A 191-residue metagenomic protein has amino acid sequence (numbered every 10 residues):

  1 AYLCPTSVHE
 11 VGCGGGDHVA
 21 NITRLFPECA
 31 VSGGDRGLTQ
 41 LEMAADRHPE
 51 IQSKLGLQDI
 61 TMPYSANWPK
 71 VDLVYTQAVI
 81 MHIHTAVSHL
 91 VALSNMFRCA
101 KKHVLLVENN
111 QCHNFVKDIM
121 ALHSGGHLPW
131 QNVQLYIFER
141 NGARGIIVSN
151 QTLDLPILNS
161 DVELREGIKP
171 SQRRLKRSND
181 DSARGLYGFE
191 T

Functional and structural regions predicted by a protein language model:
A1-N67, A86-V91, N95, L105-T191: Class I (Rossmann-like) S-adenosyl-L-methionine-dependent methyltransferase catalytic domain, capturing the SAM-binding
T6, D72, K102: Conserved acidic residues
Y75: A conserved beta-strand element that flanks and buttresses the S-adenosyl-L-methionine
A78-H82: Short catalytic micro-motifs in class I SAM-dependent methyltransferases
I83-H84, A100-K101: Helix-to-beta-strand junctions that scaffold the AdoMet/dcAdoMet cofactor pocket in Class I SAM-dependent enzymes
